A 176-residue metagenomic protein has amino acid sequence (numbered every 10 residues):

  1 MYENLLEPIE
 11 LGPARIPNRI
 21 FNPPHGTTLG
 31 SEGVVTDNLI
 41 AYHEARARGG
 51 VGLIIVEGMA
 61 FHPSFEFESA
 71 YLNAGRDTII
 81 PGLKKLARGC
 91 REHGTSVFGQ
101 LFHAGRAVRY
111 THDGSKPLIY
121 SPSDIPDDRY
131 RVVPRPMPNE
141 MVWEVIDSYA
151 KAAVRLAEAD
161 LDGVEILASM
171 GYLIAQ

Functional and structural regions predicted by a protein language model:
M1-Q176: Flavin-dependent oxidoreductase catalytic cores
